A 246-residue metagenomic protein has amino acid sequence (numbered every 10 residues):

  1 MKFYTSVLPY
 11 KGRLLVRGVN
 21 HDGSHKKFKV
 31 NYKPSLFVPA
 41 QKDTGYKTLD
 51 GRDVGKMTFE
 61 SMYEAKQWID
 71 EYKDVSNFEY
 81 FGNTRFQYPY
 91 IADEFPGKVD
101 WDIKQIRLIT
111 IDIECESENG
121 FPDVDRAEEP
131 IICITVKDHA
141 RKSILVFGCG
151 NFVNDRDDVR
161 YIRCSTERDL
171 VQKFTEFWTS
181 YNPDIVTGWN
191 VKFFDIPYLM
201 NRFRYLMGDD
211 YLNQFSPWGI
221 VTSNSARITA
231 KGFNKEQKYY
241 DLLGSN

Functional and structural regions predicted by a protein language model:
M1-N246: The two-metal-ion catalytic cores of nucleic-acid processing enzymes
